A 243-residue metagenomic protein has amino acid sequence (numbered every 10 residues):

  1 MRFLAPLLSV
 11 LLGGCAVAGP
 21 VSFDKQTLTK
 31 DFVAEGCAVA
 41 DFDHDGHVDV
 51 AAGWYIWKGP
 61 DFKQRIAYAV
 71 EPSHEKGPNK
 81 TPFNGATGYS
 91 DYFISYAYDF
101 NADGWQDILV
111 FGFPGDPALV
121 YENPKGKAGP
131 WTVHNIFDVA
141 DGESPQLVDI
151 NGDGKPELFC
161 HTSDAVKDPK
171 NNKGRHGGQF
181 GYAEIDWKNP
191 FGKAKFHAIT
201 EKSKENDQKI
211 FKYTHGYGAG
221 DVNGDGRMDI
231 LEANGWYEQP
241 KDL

Functional and structural regions predicted by a protein language model:
A5-G14: Bacterial N-terminal signal peptides
C15-L243: Beta-propeller-forming repeat regions
